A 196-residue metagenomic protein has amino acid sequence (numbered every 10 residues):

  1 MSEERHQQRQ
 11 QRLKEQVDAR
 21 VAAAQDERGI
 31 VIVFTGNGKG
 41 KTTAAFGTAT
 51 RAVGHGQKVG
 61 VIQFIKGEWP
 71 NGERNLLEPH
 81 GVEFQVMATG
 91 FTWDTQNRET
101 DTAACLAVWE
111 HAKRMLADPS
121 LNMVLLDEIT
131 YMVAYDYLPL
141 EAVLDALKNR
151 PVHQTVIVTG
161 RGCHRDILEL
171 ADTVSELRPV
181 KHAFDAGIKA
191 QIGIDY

Functional and structural regions predicted by a protein language model:
M1-I30: Extreme N-terminal, non-catalytic leader segments that precede Walker-type/kinase nucleotide-binding cores
M1-R9, F91-T92, R114-S120, I129-Y196: Replace "adjacent to P-loop NTPase cores in ATP/GTP-dependent enzymes" with "adjacent to NTP-binding cores
K14-V17, L106-E110, V156-T159: Short gly/ser/thr-rich secondary-structure transition/capping motifs
Q25, F34-G36, A183: Short glycine- and Lys/Arg-enriched binding-loop motifs that mark or flank ligand-binding interfaces
E27-R28, H55, S120, V152: Residue-level preference for short coil/turn positions at secondary-structure junctions
I30-A117: Conserved P-loop
F64, E128-I129: Generic detector of well-ordered alpha-helical packing
L125: Glycine-rich phosphate-binding loops of nucleotide-dependent enzymes
